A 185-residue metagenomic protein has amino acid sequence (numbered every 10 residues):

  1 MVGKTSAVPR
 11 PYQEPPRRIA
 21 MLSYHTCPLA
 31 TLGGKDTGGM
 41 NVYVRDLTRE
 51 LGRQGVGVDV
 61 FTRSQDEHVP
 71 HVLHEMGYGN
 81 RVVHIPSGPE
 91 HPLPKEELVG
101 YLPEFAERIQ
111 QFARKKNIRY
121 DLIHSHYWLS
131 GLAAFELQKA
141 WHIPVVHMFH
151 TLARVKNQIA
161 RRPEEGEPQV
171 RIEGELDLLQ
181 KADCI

Functional and structural regions predicted by a protein language model:
M1-I185: Catalytic cores of nucleotide-sugar-dependent glycosyltransferases that transfer UDP/GDP/TDP-activated
